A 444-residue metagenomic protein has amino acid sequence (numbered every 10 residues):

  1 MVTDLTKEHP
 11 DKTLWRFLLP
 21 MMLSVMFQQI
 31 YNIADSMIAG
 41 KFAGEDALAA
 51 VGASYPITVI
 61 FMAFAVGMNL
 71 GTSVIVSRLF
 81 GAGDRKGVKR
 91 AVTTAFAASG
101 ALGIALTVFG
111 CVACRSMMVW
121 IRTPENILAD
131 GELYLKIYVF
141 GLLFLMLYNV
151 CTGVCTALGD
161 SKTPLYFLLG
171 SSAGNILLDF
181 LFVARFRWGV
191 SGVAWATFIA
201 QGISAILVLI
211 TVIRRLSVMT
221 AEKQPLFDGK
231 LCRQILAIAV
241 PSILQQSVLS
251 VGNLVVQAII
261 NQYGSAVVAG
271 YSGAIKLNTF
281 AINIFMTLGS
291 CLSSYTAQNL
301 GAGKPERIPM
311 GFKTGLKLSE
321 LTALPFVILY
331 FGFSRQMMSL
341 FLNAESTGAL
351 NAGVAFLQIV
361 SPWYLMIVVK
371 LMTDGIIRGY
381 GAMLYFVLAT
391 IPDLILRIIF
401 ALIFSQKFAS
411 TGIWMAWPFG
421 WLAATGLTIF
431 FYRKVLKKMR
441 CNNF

Functional and structural regions predicted by a protein language model:
M1-L18, V76-G141, R185-V240, T296-P362 (+1 more regions): Short alpha-helical transmembrane segments in multi-pass integral membrane proteins
L5-F42, P56-G71, I75, G100-T107 (+6 more regions): N-terminal transmembrane alpha-helices
R16-D35, I137, Y148, S171 (+5 more regions): Transmembrane helical elements of multi-pass membrane transporters/channels
M26, I30-L48, M118-E125, L181-W188 (+6 more regions): Helix-terminus/linker motif at the lipid-water interface of multi-pass membrane proteins
A43-P56, G131, L135, A194 (+2 more regions): Small-residue hotspots at the loop-to-helix junctions and early N-terminal turns of transmembrane alpha-helices
L48-V108, L145-P164, G270-S334, I367-G381 (+1 more regions): Small-residue-rich hydrophobic transmembrane alpha-helices
I60-A63, T107, N175-F180, S204-L209 (+4 more regions): Hydrophobic transmembrane alpha-helices of multi-pass small-molecule transporters
N69, Y138-T156, P164-N175, V193-V208 (+4 more regions): Short runs within selected transmembrane alpha-helices of multi-pass transporters and secretion channels
